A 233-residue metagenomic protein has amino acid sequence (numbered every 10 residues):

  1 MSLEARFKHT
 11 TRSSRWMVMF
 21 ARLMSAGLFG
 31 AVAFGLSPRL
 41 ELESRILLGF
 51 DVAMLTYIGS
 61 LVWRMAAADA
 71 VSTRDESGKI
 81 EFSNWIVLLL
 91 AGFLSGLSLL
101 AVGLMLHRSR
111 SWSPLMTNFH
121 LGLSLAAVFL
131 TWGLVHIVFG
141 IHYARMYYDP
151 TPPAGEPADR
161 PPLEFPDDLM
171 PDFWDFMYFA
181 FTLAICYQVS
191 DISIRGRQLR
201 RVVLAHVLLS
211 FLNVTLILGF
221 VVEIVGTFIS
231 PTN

Functional and structural regions predicted by a protein language model:
R15-S37: The first (N-terminal) embedded transmembrane alpha-helix
M24-F29, V87-L104, Y178-T182, I217: Hydrophobic alpha-helical transmembrane segments of multi-pass integral membrane proteins
E41-G59: Loop-to-helix transition at the N-terminal end of transmembrane alpha-helices
T73-F93: Juxtamembrane helix-capping/reentrant segments at transmembrane boundaries
L94-L115, F181-R197: Alpha-helical transmembrane segments and their membrane-interface junctions in multi-pass membrane proteins
F129-A154: Transmembrane alpha-helix/helix-exit interface in multi-pass inner-membrane proteins
Y147-D149, P153-S193: Membrane-proximal soluble regions of multi-pass membrane proteins
D175, F179-T182, S190-P231: Pore domain of cation channels
